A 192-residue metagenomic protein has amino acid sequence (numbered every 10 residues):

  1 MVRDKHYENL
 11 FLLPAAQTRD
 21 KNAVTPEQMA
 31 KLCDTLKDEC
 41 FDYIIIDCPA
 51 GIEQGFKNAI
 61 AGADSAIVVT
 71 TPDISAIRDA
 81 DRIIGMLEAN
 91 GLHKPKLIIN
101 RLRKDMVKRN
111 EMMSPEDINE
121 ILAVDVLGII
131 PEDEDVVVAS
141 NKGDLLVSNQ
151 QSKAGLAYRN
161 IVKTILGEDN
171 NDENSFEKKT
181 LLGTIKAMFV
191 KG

Functional and structural regions predicted by a protein language model:
M1-D38, S140-K142: P-loop/Walker-type NTP enzyme "switch/lid" segment
D20-A23, D105-V107, V147-N149: A generic structural signal for short coil/turn motifs at secondary-structure boundaries
N22, P26, Q151, S175: Conserved phosphate/pyrophosphate-binding and hydrolysis machinery centered on Walker-type P-loop NTPases, extending
E27, K31-E39, Y43, C48-N141: Conserved catalytic-core segment of NTP-binding enzymes
Q28-L36, A157, I161, I165 (+1 more regions): Generic hydrophobic alpha-helical segments
D125, N160-G192: P-loop NTP-binding site
V137-L146, K163, G167: Short helix/strand-capping connector loops at secondary-structure junctions
K142-A157: C-terminal boundary of histidine-terminating zinc-finger modules
